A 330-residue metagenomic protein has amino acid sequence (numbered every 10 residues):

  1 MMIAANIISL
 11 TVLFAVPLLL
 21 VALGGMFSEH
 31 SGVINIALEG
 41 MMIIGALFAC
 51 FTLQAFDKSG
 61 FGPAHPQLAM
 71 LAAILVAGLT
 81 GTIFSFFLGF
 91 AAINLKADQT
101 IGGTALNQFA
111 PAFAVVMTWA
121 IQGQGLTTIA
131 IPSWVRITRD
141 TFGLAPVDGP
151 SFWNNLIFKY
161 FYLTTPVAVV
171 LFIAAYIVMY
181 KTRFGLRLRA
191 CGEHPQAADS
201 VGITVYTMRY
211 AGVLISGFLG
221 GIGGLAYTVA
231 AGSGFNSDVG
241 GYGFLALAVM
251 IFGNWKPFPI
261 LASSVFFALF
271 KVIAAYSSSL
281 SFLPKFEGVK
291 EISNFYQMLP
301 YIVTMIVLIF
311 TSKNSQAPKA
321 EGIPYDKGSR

Functional and structural regions predicted by a protein language model:
M1-A22, I34, F48, D57-A72: Membrane-interfacial amphipathic/re-entrant helices at transmembrane-helix boundaries
A15-G24, G40-I44, I83-F86, G192 (+4 more regions): Hydrophobic alpha-helical segments embedded in the membrane of multi-pass proteins
F27-F48, I93-L106, R187, G232-L245 (+1 more regions): Short, non-helical or kinked segments that cap or interrupt transmembrane helices
F61-P111, K271: Alpha-helical transmembrane segments within multi-pass membrane transporters and channels
A110-Y180, F282-F295, S315, G322-R330: Transmembrane helix-bundle core of multi-pass membrane transporters and related energy-transducing complexes
L156-G234, P257, A262: Helix-loop-helix "hairpin" substructures at the membrane interface of multi-pass membrane proteins
E193-T207, S277-R330: Cytosolic-side transmembrane-helix boundaries in multi-pass membrane proteins
A230-Y301: Transmembrane alpha-helical segments in multi-pass inner-membrane proteins
